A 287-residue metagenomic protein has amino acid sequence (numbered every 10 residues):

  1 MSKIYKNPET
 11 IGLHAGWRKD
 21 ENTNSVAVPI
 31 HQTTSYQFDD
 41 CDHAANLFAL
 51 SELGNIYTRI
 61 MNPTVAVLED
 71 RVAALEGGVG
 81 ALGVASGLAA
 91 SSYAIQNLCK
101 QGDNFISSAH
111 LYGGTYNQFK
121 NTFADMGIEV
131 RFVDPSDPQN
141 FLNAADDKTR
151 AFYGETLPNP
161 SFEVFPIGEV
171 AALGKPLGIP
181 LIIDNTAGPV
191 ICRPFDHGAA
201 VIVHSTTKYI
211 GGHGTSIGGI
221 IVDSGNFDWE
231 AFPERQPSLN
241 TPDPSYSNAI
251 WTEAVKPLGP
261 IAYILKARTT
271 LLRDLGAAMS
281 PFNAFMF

Functional and structural regions predicted by a protein language model:
M1-N55: N-terminal glycine-rich, Lys/His-bearing helix-loop that initiates the first secondary-structure elements of many
K6, S25-V28, A66, G77 (+1 more regions): Short, basic and Ser/Thr-rich N-terminal targeting/leader segments
G12-H14, R18, A81-F287: Conserved PLP-enzyme active-site core in the AAT-like
S35, D40-S92, G114-T122: Conserved N-terminal alpha-helix of the aminotransferase class I/II PLP-enzyme fold
